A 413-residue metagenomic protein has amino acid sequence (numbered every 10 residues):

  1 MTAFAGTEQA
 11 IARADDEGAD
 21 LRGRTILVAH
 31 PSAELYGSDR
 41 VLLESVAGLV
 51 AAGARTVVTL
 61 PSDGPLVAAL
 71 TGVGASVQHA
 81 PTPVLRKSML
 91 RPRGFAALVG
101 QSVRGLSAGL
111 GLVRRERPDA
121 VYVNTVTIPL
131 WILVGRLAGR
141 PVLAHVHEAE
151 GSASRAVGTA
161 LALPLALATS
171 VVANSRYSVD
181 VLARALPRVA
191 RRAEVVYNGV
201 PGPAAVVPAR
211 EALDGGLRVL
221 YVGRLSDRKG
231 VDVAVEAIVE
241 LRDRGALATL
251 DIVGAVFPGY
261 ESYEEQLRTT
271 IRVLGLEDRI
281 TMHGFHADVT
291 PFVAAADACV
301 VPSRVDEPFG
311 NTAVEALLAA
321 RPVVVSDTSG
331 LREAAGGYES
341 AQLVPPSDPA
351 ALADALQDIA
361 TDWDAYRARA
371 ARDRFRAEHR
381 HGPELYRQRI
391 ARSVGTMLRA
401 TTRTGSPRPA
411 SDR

Functional and structural regions predicted by a protein language model:
I26-L27, A212-K229, V235-I238, D251: Conserved donor-binding/catalytic core segment of Leloir-type glycosyltransferases
T59-G64, V200, V222, L247-Q266: Glycosyltransferase donor-sugar binding loop
V113, F285-H286, F292-A296, N311: Short alpha-helical donor nucleotide-sugar binding micro-motif in glycosyltransferases
Y177, G199: Carbohydrate-associated surface elements
T249, G259-E265, E277-H286, F292 (+1 more regions): Active-site donor-binding acidic/aromatic loop of nucleotide-activated sugar and phosphosugar transferases involved
P322-V325: Short hydrophobic beta-strand element within catalytic cores of glycosyltransferases and related nucleotide-activated
G337-A350, Q357-W363: Conserved acidic donor-binding segment of nucleotide-sugar-dependent glycosyltransferases
D364-G395: A charged, aromatic-enriched C-terminal amphipathic alpha-helix characteristic of glycosyltransferases across folds
